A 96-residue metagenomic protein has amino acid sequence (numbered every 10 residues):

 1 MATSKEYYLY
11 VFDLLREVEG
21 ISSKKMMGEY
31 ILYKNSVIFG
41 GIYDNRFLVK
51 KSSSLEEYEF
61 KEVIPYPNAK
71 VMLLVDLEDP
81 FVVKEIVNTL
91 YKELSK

Functional and structural regions predicted by a protein language model:
M1-K96: Charge-dense, helix-prone N-terminal extensions
